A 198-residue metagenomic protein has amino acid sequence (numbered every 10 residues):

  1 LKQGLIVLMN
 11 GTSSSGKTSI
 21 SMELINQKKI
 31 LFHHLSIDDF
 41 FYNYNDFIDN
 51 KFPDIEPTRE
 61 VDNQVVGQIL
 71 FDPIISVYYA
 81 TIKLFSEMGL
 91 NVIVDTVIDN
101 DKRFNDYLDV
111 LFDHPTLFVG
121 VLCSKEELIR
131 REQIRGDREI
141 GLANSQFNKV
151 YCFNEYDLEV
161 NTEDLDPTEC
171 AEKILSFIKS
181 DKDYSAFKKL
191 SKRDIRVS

Functional and structural regions predicted by a protein language model:
M9: Hydrophobic anchor at the beta1->P-loop junction of P-loop NTPases
T12: P-loop (Walker A) phosphate-binding loop of NTP-binding proteins
S15: ATP-binding Walker
T18: Walker A/P-loop
M22-P73: Conserved substrate/cofactor phosphate-moiety recognition/catalytic segment in nucleotide-dependent phosphotransferases
V65-D113: Glycine-rich phosphate-binding loop used to anchor ATP phosphates in small-molecule kinases, encompassing both
L111-R131, V160: Conserved phosphate-donor/acceptor-positioning beta-strand/loop module used by diverse small-molecule
R130-S176, S180-S198: Small-molecule kinase domains that catalyze NTP-dependent phosphoryl transfer to phosphate-bearing small molecules
